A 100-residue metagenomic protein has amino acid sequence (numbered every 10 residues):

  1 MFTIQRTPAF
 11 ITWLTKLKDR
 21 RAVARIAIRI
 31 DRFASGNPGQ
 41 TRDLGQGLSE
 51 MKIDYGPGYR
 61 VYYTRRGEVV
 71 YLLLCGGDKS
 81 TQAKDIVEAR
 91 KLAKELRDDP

Functional and structural regions predicted by a protein language model:
M1-P57, R66-Y71, D78-P100: Basic, Lys/Arg-enriched alpha-helical interface segments
R60-Y62: Short, surface-exposed charged micro-motifs
